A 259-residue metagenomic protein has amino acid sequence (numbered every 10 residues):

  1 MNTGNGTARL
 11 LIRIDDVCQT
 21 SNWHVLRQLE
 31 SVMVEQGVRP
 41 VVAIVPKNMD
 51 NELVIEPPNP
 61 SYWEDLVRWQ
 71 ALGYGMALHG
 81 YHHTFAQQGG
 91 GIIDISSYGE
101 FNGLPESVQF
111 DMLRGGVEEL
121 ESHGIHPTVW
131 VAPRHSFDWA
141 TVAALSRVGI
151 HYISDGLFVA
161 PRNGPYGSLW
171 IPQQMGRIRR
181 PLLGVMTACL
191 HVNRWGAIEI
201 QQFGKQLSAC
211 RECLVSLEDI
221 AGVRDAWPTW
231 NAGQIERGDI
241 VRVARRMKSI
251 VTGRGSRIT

Functional and structural regions predicted by a protein language model:
M1-V129, S136-W170, Q174-L183, W195-T259: Catalytic alpha-helical scaffold of carbohydrate-active enzymes acting on polysaccharides/glycoconjugates
W130, A188: Divalent metal-coordination and catalytic microenvironments
L190-N193: Short, loop-centered acidic/histidine patches that primarily coordinate divalent metals
